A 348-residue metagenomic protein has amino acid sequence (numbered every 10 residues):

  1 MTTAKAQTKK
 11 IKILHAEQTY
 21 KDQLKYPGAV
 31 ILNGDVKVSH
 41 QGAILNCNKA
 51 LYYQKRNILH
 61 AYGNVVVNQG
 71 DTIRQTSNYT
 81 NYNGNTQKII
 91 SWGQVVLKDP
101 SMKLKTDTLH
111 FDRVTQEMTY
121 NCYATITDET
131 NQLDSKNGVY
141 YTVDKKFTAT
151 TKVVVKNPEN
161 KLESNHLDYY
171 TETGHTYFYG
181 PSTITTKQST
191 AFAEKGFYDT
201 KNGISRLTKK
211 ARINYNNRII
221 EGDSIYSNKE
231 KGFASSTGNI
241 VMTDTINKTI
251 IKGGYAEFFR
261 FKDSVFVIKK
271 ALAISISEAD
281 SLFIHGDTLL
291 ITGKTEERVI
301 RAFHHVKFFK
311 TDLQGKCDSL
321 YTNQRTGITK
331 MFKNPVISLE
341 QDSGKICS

Functional and structural regions predicted by a protein language model:
A4-S348: N-terminal amphipathic/hydrophobic interface segments
